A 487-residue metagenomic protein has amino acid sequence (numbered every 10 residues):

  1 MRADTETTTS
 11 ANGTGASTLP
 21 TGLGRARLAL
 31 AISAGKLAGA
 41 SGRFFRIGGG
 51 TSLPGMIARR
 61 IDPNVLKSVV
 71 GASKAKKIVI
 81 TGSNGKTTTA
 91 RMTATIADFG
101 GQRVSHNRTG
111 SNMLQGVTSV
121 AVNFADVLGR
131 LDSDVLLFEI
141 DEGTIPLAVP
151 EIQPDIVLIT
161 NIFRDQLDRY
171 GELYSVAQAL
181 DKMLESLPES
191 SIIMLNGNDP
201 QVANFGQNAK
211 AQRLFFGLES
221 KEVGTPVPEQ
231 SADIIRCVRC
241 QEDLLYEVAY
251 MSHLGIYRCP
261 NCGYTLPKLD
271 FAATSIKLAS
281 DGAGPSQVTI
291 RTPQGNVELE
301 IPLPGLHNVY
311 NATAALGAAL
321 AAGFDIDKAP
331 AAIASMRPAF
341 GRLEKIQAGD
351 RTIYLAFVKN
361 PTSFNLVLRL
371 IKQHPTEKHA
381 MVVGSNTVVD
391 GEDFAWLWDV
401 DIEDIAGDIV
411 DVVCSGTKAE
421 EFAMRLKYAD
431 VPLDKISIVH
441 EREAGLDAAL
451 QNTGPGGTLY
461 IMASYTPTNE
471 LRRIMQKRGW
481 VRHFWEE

Functional and structural regions predicted by a protein language model:
M1-G42, G48-G50, I234, Q241 (+6 more regions): ATP-dependent carboxylate-amine ligase
D4, G15, G22-L218, E222-R236: Phosphate-binding loop of NTP-binding sites
I57, D98, G295, L320 (+1 more regions): Short polybasic/polar patches that bind polyanions
K74, D132, Q153, E189 (+6 more regions): Short loop/turn motifs at secondary-structure junctions
S83, S111-N112, P293, P304-L306 (+4 more regions): Short, surface-exposed acidic/glycine-rich loop or hinge patches that mediate macromolecular interfaces
A90, L147-A148, D168-R169, N204-G206 (+7 more regions): Short glycine-/acidic-enriched loop or helix-start segments at secondary-structure transitions that form or flank
T93, A97, V117-A121, A312-A322 (+2 more regions): Buried hydrophobic packing segments
F163-R351: Acidic, Mg2+-coordinating active-site environments of NTP-dependent enzymes
